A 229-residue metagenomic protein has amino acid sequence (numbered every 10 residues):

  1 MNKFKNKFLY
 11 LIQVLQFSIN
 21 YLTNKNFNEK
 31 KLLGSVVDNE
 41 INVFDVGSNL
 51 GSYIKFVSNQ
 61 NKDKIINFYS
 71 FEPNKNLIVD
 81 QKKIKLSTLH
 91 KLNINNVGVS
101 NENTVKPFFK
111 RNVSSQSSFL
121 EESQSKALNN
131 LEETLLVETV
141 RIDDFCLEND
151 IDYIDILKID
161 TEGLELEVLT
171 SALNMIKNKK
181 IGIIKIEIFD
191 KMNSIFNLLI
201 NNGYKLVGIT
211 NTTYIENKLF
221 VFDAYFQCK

Functional and structural regions predicted by a protein language model:
M1-K229: Phosphate/nucleotide-binding beta-alpha loop and adjacent structural elements of enzyme active sites
